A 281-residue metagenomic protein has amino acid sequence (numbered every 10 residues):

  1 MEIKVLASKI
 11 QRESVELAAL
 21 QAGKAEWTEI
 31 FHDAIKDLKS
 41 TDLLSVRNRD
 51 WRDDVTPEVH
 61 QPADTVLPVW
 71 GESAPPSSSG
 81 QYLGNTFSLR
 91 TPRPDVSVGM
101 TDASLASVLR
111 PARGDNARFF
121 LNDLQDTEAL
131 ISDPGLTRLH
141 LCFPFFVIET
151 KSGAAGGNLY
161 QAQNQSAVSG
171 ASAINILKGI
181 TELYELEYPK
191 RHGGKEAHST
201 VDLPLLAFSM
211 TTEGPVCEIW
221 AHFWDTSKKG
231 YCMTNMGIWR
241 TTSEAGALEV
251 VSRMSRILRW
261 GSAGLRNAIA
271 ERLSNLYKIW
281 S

Functional and structural regions predicted by a protein language model:
M1-P144, G153, S227, W239-S281: Charge-rich, low-complexity intrinsically disordered linkers/tails that border or connect globular domains
I35, M100-D102, T150-A154, A173 (+2 more regions): Residues that form ligand- and interface-recognition hot spots within folded domains
L44, S107-L109, K178-L186, K190 (+1 more regions): Intrinsically disordered, low-complexity regions enriched in proline, serine, glycine and charged residues
T91-D95, H140-V147, P204-S209, V216-E218: Beta-strand-rich binding-surface signature of beta-sandwich/beta-barrel folds used to engage anionic ligands
V96, I148-T150, S169: Structural signal for hydrophobic/aromatic residues that build the beta-strand cores of folded beta-sheet domains
R113-A117, N164-I174, T226-T234: Amphipathic alpha-helical scaffolding segments
L121-T127, G153-L206: Acidic, metal/cofactor-coordinating or nucleic-acid-engaging core segments within structured domains
E187-G261: Domain-level recognition of nuclease-like catalytic cores that cleave nucleotide substrates
